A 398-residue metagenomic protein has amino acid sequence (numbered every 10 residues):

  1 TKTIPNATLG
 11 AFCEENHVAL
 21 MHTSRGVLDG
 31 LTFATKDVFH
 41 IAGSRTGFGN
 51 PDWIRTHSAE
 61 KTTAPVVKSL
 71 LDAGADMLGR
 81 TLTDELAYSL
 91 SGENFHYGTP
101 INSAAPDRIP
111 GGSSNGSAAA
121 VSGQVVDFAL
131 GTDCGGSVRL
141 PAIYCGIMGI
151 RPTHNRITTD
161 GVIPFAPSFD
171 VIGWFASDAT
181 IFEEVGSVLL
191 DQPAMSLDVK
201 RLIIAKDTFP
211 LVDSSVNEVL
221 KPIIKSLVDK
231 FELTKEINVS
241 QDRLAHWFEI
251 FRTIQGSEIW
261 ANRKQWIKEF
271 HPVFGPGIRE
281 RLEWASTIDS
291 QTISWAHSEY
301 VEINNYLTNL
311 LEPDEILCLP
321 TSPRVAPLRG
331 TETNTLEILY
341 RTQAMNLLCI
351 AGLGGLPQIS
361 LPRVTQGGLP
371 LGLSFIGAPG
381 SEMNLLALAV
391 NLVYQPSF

Functional and structural regions predicted by a protein language model:
T1-N6, A11, F128, C134-P210 (+1 more regions): Structural helix-boundary/capping segments
T1-V126: Gly/Ser-rich catalytic/binding loops embedded in alpha/beta enzyme cores
L31-P51, T253-E299, P362-L369: Short helix-loop capping/hinge segments that flank enzyme active sites or metal/cofactor-binding pockets
F33, S187-G256: Gly/Ser-rich, acidic/histidine-flanked active-site/gating loops
T35, M77-L82, L130-T132, E236-I237 (+1 more regions): General beta-strand structural signal in soluble alpha/beta enzymes
K36, Q291-F398: Glycine-rich, small-residue loops and helix-cap segments that act as flexible hinges at active-site edges
F95-G98, G146-G149, T335-E337, G377-A378: Short, hinge-like loop/turn segments at secondary-structure boundaries
N217-I237, K264-E269, I293-D314, T342: Acyltransferase
